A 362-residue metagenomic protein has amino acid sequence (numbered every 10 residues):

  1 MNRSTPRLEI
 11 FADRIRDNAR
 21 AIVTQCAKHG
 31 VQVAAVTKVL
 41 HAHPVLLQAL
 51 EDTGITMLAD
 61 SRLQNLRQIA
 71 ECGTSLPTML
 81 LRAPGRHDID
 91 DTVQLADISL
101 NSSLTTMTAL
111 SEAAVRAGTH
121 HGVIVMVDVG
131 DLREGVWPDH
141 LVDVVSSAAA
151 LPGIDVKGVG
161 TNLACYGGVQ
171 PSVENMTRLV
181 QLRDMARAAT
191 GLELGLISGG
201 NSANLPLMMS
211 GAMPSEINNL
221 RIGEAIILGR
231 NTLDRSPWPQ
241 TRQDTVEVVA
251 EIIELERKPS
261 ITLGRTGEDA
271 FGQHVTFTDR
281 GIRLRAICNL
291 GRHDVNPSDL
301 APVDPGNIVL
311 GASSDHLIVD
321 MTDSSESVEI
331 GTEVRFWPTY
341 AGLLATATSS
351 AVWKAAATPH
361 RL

Functional and structural regions predicted by a protein language model:
M1-I10: Generic N-terminal amphipathic, Lys/Arg-enriched alpha-helix
N2, T92-Q94, G311-S314: Short glycine-enriched loop/turn motifs at secondary-structure junctions
R7, V31-N175, Q181, M185 (+1 more regions): Active-site-proximal beta-alpha core segment in soluble small-molecule metabolic enzymes
L8, T177-L362: Active-site anion/phosphate-binding pocket segments in diverse small-molecule metabolic enzymes
R14, N18, S102, R178: Soluble or luminal CAZymes and related metallo-dependent hydrolases
